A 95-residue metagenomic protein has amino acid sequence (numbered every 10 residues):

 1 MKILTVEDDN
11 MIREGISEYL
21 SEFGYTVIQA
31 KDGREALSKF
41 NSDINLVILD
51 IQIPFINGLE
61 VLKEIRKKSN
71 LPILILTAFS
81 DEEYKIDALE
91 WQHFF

Functional and structural regions predicted by a protein language model:
M1-F95: N-terminal/domain-start alpha-helical segments
